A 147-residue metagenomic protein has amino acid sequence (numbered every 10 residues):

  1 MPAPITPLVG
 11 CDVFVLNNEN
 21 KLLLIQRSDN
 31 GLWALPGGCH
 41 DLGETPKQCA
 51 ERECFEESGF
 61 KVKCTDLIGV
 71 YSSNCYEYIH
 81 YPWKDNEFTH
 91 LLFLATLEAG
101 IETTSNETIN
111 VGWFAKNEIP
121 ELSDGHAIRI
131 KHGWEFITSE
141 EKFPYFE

Functional and structural regions predicted by a protein language model:
M1-D12, L16-N18: Acidic, metal-coordinating catalytic segment for phosphate/diphosphate chemistry, firing primarily on the Nudix
P7, G31, D85-T89: Residue-level preference for beta-strand/loop junctions
D12, K21, N110: Conserved beta-strand and immediately adjacent loop positions that scaffold enzyme active sites
N17, K21-E56: Conserved Nudix-box catalytic region and its N-terminal flanking loop in Nudix hydrolases and closely related
H40-D66, Y71-I128: Unchanged
I130-E147: Charged phosphate-binding loop/patch that engages nucleotide di/tri-phosphates or the phosphate backbone of nucleic
